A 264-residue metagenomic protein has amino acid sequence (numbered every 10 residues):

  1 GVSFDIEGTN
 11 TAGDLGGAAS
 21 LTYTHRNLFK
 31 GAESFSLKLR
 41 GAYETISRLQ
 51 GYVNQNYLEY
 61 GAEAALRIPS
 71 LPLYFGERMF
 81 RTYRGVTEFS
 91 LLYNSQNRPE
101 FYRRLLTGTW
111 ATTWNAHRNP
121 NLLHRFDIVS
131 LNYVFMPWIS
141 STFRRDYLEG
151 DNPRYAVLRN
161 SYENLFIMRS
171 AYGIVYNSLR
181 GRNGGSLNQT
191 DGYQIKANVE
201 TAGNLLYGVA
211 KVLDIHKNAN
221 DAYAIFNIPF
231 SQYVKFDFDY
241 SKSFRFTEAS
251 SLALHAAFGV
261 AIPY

Functional and structural regions predicted by a protein language model:
V2-T24, S36: Small-polar (Ser/Thr/Gly)-enriched, low-hydrophobicity segments that adopt extended beta-strand/coil conformations
S3, A42, Q50-G259: Transmembrane beta-strand segments of outer-membrane beta-barrel domains in Gram-negative and organellar OMPs
G8-T9, H25-N27, E44-T45, P69: Strand-loop-strand
Y23-R26, T113: Conserved short hydrophobic interaction patches
L28-A32: Arginine/glycine-rich "motif VI" loop of SF2 helicases in the C-terminal RecA-like domain
S34-K38, R84: Compact beta-sheet-dominated globular domain cores
I262-Y264: Short, intrinsically disordered, charge-balanced linker/junction segments flanking boundaries in proteins
